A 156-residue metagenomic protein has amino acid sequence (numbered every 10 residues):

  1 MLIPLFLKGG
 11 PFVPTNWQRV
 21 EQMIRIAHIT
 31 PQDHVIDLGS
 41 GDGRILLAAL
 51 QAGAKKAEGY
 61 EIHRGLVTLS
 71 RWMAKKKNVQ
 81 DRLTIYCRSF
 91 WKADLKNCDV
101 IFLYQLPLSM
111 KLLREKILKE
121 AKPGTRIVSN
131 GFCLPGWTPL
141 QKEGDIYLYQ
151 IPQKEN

Functional and structural regions predicted by a protein language model:
M1-D33: S-adenosyl-L-methionine
Q32-G41: Conserved class I S-adenosyl-L-methionine
R44-A54: Conserved SAM-binding loop of SAM-dependent methyltransferases across substrates and taxa, primarily the Class I
K56-E61: Conserved SAM-binding motif I beta-strand of class I
G65-L66: Conserved short alpha-helix immediately C-terminal to the canonical SAM/SAH-binding motif I of Rossmann-like
L69-N97: S-adenosyl-L-methionine
K96-L112: A short SAM/SAH-binding and catalytic strip from SAM-dependent methyltransferases
L108-N156: C-terminal substrate-binding/active-site "lid" region of AdoMet-derived donor-dependent transferases
